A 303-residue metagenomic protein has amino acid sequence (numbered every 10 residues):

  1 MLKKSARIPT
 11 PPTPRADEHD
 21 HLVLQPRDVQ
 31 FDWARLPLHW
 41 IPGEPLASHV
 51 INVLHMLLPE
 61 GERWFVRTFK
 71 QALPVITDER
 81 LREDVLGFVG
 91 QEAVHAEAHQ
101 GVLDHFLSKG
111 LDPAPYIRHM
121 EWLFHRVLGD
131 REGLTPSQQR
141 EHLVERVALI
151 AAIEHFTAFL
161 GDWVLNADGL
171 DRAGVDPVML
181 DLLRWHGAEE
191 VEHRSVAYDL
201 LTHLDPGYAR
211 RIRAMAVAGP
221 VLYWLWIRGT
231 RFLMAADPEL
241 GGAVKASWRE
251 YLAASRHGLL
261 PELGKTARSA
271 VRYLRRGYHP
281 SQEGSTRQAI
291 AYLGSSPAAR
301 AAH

Functional and structural regions predicted by a protein language model:
L2-H303: Non-heme di-metal
